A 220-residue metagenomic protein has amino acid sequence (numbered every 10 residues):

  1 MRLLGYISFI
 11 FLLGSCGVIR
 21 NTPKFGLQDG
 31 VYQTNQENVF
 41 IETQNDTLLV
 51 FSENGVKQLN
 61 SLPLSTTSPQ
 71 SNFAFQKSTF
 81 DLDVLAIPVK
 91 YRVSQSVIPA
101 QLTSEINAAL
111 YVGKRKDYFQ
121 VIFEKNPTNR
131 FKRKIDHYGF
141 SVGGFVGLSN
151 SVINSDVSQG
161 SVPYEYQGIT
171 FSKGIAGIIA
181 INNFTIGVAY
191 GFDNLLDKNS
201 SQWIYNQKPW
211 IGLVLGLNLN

Functional and structural regions predicted by a protein language model:
R2-R92: N-terminal leader/presequence regions that precede the main folded/catalytic core
K24, I175, N182-N220: Predominantly the C-terminal beta-signal and adjacent terminal strand-loop region of outer-membrane beta-barrel
Q70-T79, Y118-F140: Short loop/turn motifs that connect adjacent beta-strands in outer-membrane beta-barrel proteins
S78, L102-A108, Y138, Q167-K173 (+1 more regions): Residues that define the transmembrane beta-barrel architecture of outer-membrane proteins
F80-V84, A108, Y138-G144, F184-V188 (+1 more regions): Transmembrane beta-strands of outer-membrane beta-barrel proteins
A86-R92, K114-Y118, V146-V152, I181-N183 (+2 more regions): Transmembrane beta-strands of outer-membrane beta-barrel pores
S94-P99, E124-K125, N154-S161, N199-W203: Outer-membrane beta-barrel translocator domains and adjoining extracellular loop/strand segments of Gram-negative
G139-F171: Outer membrane beta-barrel transmembrane domains
